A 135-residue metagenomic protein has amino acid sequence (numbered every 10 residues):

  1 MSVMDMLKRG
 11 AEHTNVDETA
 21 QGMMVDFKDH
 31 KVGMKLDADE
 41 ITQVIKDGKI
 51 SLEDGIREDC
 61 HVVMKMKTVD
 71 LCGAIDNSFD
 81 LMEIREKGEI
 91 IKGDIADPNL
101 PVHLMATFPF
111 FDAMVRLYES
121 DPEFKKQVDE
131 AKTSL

Functional and structural regions predicted by a protein language model:
M1-L135: Feature captures hydrophobic
